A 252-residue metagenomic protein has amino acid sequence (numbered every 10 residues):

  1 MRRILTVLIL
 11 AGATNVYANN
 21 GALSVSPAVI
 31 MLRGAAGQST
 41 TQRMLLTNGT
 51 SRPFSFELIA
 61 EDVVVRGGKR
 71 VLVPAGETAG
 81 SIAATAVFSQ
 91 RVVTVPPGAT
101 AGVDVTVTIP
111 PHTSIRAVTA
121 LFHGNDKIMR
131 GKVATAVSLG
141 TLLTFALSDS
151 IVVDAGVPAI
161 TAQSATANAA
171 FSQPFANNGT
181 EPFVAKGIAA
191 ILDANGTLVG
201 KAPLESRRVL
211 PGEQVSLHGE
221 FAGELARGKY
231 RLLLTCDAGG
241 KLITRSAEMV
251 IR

Functional and structural regions predicted by a protein language model:
Y17-S24, S81, F145-D154: Proline/serine/threonine-rich low-complexity linkers at boundaries of modular beta-sandwich domains
N19-P27, T50-G102, K186-G187, D193-V199: Surface-exposed binding patches on compact interaction domains or structured appendages
N19-R52, V92-T94, D154-N168, S172: Beta-sheet-dominated interaction scaffolds and their linkers
S26, A36-R43, A99-V103, T113-L121 (+2 more regions): Short, solvent-exposed loop/turn segments enriched in Ser/Thr/Gly
I30-L32, S89-V95, I160, P203-V209 (+1 more regions): Beta-strand-rich interaction surfaces with strong enrichment in secreted/lumenal proteins
G34, V93-T100, S206-V215, K241 (+1 more regions): Short proline/glycine- and polar residue-rich coil/turn motifs
R43-T47, T106-T108, A170-N178, E220: Short edge beta-strand/loop segments characteristic of extracellular beta-sandwich folds
R52-V64, V73-P74, G102, T108-S150 (+1 more regions): Terminal connector regions
